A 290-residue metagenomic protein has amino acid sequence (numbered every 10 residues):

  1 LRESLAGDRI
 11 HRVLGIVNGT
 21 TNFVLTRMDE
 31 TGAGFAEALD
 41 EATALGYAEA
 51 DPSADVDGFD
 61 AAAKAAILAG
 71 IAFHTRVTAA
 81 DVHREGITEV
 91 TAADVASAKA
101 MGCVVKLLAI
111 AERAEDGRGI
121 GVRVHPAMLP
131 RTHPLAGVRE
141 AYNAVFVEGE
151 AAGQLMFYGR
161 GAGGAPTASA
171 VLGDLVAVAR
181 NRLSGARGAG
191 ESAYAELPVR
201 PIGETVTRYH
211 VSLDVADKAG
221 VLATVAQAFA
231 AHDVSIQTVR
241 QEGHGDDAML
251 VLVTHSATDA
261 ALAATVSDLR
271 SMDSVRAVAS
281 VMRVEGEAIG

Functional and structural regions predicted by a protein language model:
L1-R27: A contiguous active-site-proximal alpha/beta segment in oxidoreductase catalytic domains
D8, E30-E37, V56-K64, E85 (+8 more regions): Conserved active-site and cofactor/substrate-binding residues in soluble primary-metabolism enzymes
H11-R12, E49-D57, F157-A162: A short glycine-threonine-serine/GTX helix/turn-capping micro-motif
R12, V24, K106-L107, R123 (+5 more regions): Structured core elements
R27-M28, E37-G137, Y142-A144: Substrate-binding/catalytic subdomain of NAD(P)-dependent oxidoreductase enzymes
I87, R131, G153-L155, G159-A165: Glycine-rich phosphate/pyrophosphate-binding beta-alpha loops
H125-E150, G164-A165, A230-G245: Low-complexity, glycine/alanine/valine/leucine- and proline-rich hydrophobic stretches
A170, L175-G290: A conserved regulatory-domain signal marking ACT and ACT-like small-molecule sensing domains and adjacent regulatory
